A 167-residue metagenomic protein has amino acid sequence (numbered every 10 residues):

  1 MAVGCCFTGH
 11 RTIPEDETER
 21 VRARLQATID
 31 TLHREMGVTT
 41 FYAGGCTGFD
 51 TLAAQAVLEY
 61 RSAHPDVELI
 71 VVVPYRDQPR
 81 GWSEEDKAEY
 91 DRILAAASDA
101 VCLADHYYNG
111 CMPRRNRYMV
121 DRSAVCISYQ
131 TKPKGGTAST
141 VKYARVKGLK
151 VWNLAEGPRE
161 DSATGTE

Functional and structural regions predicted by a protein language model:
M1-G165: Acidic/glycine-enriched connector segments
